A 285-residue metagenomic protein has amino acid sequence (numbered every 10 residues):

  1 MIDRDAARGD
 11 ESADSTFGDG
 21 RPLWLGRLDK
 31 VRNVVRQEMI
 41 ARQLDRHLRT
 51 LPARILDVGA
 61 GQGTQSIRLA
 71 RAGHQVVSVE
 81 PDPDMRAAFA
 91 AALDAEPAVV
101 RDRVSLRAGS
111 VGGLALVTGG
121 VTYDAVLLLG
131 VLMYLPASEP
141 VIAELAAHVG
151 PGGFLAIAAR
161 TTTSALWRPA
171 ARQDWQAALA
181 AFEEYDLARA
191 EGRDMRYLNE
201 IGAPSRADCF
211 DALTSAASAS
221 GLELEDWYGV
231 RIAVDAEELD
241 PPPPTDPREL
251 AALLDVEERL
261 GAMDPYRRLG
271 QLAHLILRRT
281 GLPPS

Functional and structural regions predicted by a protein language model:
I2-L51, T64-R68, M85-A88: Conserved class I S-adenosyl-L-methionine
P52-G59: Conserved class I S-adenosyl-L-methionine
T64, R68-G113: Class I SAM-dependent methyltransferase SAM/SAH-binding core
L127: A conserved beta-strand element that flanks and buttresses the S-adenosyl-L-methionine
E139-F154: A short glycine-rich, Lys/Arg-flanked "PGG" loop and its adjoining helix->strand segment in the class I
A156-D186: Conserved class I S-adenosyl-L-methionine
I201-S220, W227: Short alpha-helix
A207, D226-S285: Conserved Class I S-adenosyl-L-methionine
